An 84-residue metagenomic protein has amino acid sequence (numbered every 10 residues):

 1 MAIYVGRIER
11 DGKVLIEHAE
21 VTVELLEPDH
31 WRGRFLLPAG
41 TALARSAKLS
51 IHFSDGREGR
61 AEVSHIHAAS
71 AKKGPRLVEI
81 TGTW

Functional and structural regions predicted by a protein language model:
M1, L26-P28, A44: Short, surface-exposed loop/turn motifs at beta-strand boundaries within globular domains
M1-D11, S46-D55: Short conserved beta-strand and strand-loop elements enriched in small hydrophobics with frequent Asp/Gly
R10, I16, R60-V63: Intrinsically disordered, low-complexity, compositionally biased regions/tails
V14-A39: Short strand-loop-strand
E27, H67-S70: A generic structural motif
H30-I66: Acidic, aromatic-enriched beta-alpha/helix-loop junctions
R32, A69-G82: Short, solvent-exposed secondary-structure boundary/capping segments
